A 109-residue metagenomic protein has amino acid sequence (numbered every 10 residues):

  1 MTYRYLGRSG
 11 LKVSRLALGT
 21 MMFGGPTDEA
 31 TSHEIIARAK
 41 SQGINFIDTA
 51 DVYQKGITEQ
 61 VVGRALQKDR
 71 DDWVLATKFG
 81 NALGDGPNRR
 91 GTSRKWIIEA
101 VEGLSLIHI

Functional and structural regions predicted by a protein language model:
M1-V74, L83: N-terminal binding-site loop/beta-alpha segment at the start of enzyme catalytic domains that lines or forms
T27-A39, T92-S105: Short, acidic/polar
A76-K78: Short beta-strand segments
N81-G91: Surface-exposed, active-site-proximal loop segments in enzymatic domains
I107-I109: Conserved small/polar residues in nucleotide/adenosyl-binding loops
